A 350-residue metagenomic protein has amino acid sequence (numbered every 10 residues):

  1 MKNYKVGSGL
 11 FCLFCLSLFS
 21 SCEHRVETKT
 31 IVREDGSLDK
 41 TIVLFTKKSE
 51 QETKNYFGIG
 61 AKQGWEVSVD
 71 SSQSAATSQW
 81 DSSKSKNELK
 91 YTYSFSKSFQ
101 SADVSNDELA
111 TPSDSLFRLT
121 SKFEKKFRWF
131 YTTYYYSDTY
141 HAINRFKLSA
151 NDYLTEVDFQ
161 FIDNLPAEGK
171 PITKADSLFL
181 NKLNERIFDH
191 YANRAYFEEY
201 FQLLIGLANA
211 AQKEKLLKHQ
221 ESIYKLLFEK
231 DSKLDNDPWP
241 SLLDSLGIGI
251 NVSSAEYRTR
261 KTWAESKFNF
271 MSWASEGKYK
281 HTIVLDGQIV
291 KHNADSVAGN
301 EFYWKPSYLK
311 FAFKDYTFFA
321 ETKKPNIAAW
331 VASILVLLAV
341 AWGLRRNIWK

Functional and structural regions predicted by a protein language model:
K2-G9: Bacterial N-terminal signal peptides that target proteins for export
G9, L38-K40, K291, A312: Residues in flexible loops and secondary-structure boundaries
L18-S21: C-terminal motif of bacterial Sec signal peptides marking the signal peptidase cleavage site
E23-S85: Start-of-domain marker
S72-L337, A341-L344: Mature, soluble, non-transmembrane domains
R346-K350: Short, charged juxtamembrane terminal tails flanking transmembrane helices
